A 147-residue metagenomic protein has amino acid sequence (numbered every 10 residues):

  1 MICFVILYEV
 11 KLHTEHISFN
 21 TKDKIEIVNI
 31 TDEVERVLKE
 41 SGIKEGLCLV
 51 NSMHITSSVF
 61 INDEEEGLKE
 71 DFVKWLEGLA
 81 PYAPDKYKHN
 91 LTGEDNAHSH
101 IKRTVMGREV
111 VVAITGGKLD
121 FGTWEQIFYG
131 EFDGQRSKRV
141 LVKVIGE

Functional and structural regions predicted by a protein language model:
I2-E147: Active-site histidine-anchored catalytic micro-motif
